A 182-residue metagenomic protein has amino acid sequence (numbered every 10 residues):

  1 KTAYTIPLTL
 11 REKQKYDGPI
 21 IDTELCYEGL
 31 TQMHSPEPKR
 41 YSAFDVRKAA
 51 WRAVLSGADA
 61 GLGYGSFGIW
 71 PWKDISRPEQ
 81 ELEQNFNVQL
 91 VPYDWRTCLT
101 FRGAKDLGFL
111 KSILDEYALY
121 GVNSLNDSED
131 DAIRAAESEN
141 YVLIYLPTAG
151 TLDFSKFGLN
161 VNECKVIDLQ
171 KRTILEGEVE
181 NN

Functional and structural regions predicted by a protein language model:
K1-A50: Substrate-binding/catalytic cleft of secreted carbohydrate-active enzymes, primarily glycoside hydrolases
G29-L30, F44-E178: Aromatic- and carboxylate-lined catalytic core of secreted/periplasmic carbohydrate-active enzymes
